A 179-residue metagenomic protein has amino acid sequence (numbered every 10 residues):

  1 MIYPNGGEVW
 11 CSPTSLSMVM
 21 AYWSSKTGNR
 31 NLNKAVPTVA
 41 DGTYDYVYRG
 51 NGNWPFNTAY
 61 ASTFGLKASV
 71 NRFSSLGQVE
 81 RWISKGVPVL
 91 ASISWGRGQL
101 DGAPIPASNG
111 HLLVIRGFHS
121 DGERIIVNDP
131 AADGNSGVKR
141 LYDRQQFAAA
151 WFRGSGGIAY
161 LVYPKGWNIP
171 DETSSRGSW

Functional and structural regions predicted by a protein language model:
M1-G50, A103, H119-D121, R176-W179: Active-site-adjacent structural segments surrounding the nucleophilic cysteine of cysteine proteases and isopeptidases
P4, F118-W179: Noncatalytic regulatory segments and standalone regulatory/sensor domains
G7, S12-V19, N53-Y60, S75-V79 (+3 more regions): Stable alpha-helical elements in mature extracytoplasmic
S12, A68-S69, S108, I125 (+1 more regions): Mature, folded catalytic cores of secreted/periplasmic enzymes
S15, V19-T27, A61-G65, I83 (+3 more regions): Sec/Tat-exported extracytoplasmic proteins
T38, G42, F64, W82 (+2 more regions): Residues that form generic nucleotide/phosphate-binding pockets
D45-Y46, G50-F73, S84: Mid-length scaffold segments of soluble, non-membrane domains
R72-A132: Active-site-adjacent substructure of cysteine-protease-like catalytic cores
